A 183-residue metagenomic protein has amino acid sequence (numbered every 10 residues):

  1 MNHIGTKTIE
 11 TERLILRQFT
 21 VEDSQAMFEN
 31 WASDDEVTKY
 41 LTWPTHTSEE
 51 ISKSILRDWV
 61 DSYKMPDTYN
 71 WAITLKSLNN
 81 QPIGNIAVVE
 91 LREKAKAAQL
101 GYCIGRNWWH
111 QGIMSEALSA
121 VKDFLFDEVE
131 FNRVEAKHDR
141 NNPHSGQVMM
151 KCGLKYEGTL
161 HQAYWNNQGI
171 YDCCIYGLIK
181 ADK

Functional and structural regions predicted by a protein language model:
M1-A26, N30-E36, N70-K183: Acyl-donor (CoA/ACP) binding surface of acyl/acetyltransferases
W31, L41, Y63-K64: Hydrophobic residues in alpha-helical segments
T38-D58: Conserved GNAT-fold acetyl-CoA-binding loop/helix
S48-E50, Y63, Q168, K183: A short hydrophobic/aromatic micro-motif that marks alpha-helical segments and, especially, helix-coil
W59-A72: A short helix-loop-beta-strand connector motif used in the catalytic cores of GNAT acetyltransferases and, in some
